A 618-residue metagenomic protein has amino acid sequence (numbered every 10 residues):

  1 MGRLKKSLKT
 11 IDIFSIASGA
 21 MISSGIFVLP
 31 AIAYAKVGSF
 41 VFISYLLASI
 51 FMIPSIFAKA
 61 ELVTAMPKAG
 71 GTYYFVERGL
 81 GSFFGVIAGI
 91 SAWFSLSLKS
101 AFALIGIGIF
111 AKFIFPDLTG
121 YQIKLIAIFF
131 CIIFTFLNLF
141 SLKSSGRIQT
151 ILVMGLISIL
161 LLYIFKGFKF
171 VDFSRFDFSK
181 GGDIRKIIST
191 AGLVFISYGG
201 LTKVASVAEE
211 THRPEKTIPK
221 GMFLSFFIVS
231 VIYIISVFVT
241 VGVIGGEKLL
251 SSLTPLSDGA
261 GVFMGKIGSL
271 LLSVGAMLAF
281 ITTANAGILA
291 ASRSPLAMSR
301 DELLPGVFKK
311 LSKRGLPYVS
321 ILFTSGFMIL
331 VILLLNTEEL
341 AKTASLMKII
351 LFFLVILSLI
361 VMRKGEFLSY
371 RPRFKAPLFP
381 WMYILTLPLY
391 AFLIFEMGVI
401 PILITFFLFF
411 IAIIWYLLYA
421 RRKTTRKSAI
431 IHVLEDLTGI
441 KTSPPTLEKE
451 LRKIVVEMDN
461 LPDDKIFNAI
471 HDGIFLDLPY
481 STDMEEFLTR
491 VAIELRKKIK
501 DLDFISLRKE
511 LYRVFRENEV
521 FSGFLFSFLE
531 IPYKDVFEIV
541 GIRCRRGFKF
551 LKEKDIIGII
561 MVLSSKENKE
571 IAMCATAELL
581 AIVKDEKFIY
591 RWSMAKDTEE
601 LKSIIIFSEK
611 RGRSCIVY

Functional and structural regions predicted by a protein language model:
M1-L29, A35-F40, L46, M52-F57 (+1 more regions): Membrane-interface "cap" regions at the ends of multi-pass membrane proteins
M1-S7, L359-F379, L403-K465: Terminal cytosolic tails of multi-pass membrane transporters, especially the segment immediately following the final
R3-L4, V41-F42, L46, L118-Q122 (+2 more regions): Helix-loop-helix junctions that connect adjacent transmembrane segments in multi-pass membrane transporters
I32, K36, S44, I53-C131 (+3 more regions): Hydrophobic transmembrane alpha-helices that form the core helical bundles of multi-pass secondary transporters
Y74-F75, G81, F113-D117, G221-I288 (+2 more regions): TM-loop-TM module centered on a large, flexible mid-protein loop between adjacent transmembrane helices in multi-pass
Q122-F170, G181-I184, M222-F226, A344-L354 (+2 more regions): Membrane-interface loop-to-helix entry segments
I148, K310-L316, F352-I402: C-terminal membrane-solvent junction of multi-pass transporters and transport-like membrane proteins
T425-Y618: Cytosolic covalent-transfer regions centered on His/Cys nucleophiles that carry phosphoryl or persulfide groups
